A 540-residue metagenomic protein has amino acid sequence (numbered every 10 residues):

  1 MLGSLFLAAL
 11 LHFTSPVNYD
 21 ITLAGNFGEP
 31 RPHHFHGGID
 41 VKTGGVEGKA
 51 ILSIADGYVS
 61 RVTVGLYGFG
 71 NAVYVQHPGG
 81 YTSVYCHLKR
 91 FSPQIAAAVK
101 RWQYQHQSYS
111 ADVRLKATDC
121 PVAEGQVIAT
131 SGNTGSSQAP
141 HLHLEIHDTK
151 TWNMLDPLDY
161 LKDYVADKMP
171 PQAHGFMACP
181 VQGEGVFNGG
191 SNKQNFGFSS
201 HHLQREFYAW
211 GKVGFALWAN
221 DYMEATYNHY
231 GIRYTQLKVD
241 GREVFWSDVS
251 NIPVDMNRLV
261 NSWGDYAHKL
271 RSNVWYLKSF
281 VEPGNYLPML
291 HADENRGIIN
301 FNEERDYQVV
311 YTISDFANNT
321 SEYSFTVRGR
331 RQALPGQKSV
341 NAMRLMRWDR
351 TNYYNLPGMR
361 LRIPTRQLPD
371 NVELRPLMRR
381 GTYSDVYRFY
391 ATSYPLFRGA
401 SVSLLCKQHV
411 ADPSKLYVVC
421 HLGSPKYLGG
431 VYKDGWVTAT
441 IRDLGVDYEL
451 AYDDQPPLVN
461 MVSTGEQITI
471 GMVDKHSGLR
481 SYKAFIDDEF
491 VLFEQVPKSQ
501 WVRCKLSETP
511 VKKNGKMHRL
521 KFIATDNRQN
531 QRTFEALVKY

Functional and structural regions predicted by a protein language model:
L7-T82, K89-Q94, S108-T118, A123-E124 (+3 more regions): Surface-exposed, glycine-biased beta-strand/turn segments
A123, A166, C179-E184, G189-R331 (+2 more regions): Long, low-complexity serine/threonine/glycine- and acidic-rich segments characteristic of extracellular
H143-Y164, S324-V327, Y432-D453: Short, structured interface segments
N153-A178, G185-F187, F245-W246, G329-N352 (+2 more regions): Low-complexity, Pro/Ser/Thr- and charge-rich linker/hinge segments at domain boundaries
L155-D156, R242-S247, S384-V386, G423-V431 (+1 more regions): Surface-exposed loop/edge segments in extracytoplasmic proteins
G211-F215, R398-V402, E466-I468: Structural beta-strand segments of beta-rich domains
P335, E373-Y417: Proteolytic processing hotspots in large secreted/extracellular or virion-associated proteins and select intracellular
V340-M343, R347, T351, H409-P413 (+2 more regions): Proteolytic cleavage junctions
